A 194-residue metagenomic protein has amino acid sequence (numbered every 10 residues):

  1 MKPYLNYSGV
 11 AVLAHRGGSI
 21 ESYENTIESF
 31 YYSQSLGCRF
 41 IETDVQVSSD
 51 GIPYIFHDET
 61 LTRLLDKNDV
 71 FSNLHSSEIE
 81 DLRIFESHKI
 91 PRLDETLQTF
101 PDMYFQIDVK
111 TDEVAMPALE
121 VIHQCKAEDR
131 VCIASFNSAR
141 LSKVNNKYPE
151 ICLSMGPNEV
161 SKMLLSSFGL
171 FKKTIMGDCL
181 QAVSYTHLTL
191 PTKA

Functional and structural regions predicted by a protein language model:
P3-V12, R39, V45-D102, I151-D178: An active-site metal/cofactor-coordinating segment within enzyme catalytic domains
H15, S33, D44, I79 (+4 more regions): Conserved, mostly hydrophobic/aromatic
R16-Y23: Active-site mouth loops of central-metabolism enzymes
M103-F105, A127-C132: Short active-site oxyanion
V109, A134-F136, M155: Short beta-strand scaffold positions
E113-Q124, L141-I151, K162-K173: Distinct, well-ordered alpha-helical segments
T186-T192: Conserved small/polar residues in nucleotide/adenosyl-binding loops
